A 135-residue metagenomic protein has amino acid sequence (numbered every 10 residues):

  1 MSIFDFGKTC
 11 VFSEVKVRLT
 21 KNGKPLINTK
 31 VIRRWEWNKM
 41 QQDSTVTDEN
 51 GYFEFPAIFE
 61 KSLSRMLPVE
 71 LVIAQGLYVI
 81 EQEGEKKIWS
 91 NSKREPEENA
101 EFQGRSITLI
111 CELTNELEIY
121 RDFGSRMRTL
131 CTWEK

Functional and structural regions predicted by a protein language model:
M1-F12, R65-K135: Feature of secretome-associated and extracellular-like proteins
S2, R34-M40: Contiguous, function-dense segments enriched for cysteine-driven chemistry and partner/ligand-binding capacity
V11-K21: Beta-strand-rich structural segments
E14-K16, E54, Y78: Beta-strand secondary-structure signal
K21-N22, E49: Short, ordered coil/turn segments that flank beta-strands lining enzyme active or ligand-binding pockets
K24-W35: Short, ordered, surface-exposed loop/turn motifs in non-cytosolic proteins
N38-S44, G84-W89: Surface-exposed loop/edge segments in extracytoplasmic proteins
D43, T47-K61: Glycine-centered loop-to-beta-strand initiation motif
